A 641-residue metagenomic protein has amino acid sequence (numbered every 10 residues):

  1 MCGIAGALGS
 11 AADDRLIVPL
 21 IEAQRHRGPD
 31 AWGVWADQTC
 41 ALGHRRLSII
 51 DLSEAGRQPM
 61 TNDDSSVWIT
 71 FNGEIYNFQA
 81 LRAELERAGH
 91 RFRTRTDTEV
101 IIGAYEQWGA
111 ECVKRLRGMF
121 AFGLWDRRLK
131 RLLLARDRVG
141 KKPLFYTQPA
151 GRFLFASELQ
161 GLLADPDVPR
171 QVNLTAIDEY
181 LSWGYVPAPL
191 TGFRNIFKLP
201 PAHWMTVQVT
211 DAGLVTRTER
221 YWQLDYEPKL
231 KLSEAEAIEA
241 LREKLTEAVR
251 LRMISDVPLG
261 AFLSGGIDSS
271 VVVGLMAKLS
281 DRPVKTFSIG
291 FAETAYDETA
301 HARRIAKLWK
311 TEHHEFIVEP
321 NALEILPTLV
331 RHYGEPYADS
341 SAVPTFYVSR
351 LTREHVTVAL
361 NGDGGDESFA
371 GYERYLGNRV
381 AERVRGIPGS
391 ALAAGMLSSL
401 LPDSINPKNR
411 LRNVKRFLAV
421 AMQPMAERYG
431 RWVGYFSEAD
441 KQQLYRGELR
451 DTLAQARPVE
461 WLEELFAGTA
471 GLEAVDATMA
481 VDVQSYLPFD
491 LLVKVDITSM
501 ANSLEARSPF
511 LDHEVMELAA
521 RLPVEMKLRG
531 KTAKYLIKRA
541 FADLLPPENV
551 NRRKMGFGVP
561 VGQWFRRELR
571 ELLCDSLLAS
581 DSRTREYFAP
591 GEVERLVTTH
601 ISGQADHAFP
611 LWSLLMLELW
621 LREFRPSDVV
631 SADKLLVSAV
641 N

Functional and structural regions predicted by a protein language model:
M1-E335, T345, S349, D543 (+6 more regions): Cysteine-centered catalytic environments shared across enzyme families
M1-I4, E111, A164-V168, R194-P201 (+7 more regions): Adenosyl-5′-phosphate
V34-A36, P143-Y146, V271-G274, S368 (+6 more regions): Generic hydrophobic alpha-helical membrane-span motif
L42, R152-A156, G377-G386, L522-K531: Compositionally biased, low-complexity linear motifs
M60, Y375-R379, D633: Glycine-rich, phosphate-binding/catalytic loops in enzymes
L116, Y333-D339, V358-A359, V380-V384 (+1 more regions): Short, structured secondary-structure boundary patches
R138, Y347-K408, Y486, L491-V515: Active-site adenylate/phosphate-handling loop in enzymes that bind or generate adenylated species
T328-H332, R353, Y375-G377, W564-R566: Short low-complexity, flexible loop/linker segments enriched in glycine and/or proline with clustered acidic
